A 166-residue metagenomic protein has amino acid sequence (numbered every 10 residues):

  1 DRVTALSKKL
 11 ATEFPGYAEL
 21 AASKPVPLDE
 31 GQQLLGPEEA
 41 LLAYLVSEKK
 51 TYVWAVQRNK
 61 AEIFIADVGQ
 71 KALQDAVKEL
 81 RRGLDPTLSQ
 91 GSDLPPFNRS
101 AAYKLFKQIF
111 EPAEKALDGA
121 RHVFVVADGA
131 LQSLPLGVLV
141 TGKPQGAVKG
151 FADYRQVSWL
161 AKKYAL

Functional and structural regions predicted by a protein language model:
D1-T12, G16-E19, V26, E30 (+3 more regions): Peri-functional-center coupling elements
G31-L35: Mobile-element integrase/transposase regions, centering on the N-terminal DNA-binding/Zn-coordinating module
G36-V46: Two-metal-ion RNase H-like nuclease active-site motif
L41-A43, F124-A127: A structural signal for short, well-ordered beta-strand segments and their strand-loop junctions that often border
